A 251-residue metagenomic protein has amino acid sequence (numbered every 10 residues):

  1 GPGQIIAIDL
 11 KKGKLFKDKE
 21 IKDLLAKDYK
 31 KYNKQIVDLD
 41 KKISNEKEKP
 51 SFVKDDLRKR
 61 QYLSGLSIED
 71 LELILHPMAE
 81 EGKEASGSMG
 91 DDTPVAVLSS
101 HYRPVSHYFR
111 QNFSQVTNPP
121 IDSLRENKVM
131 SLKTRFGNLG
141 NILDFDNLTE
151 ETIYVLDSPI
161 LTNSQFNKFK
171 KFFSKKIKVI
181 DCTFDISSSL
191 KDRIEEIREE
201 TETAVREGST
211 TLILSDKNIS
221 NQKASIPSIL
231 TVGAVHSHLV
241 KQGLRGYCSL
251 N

Functional and structural regions predicted by a protein language model:
G1, Y108, H236: Feature captures the catalytic cores and cofactor-binding loops of soluble hydro-lyases/lyases that act on carboxylate
G1-I5, D9-L15, I21: Conserved nucleotide-binding/hydrolysis modules and their immediate coupling elements across P-loop/ASCE NTPase motors
I5-A7, K30-K34, R206, S237-V240: Glycine-rich loops and low-complexity Gly/Arg-rich segments that provide flexible linkers or classic glycine-based
A7-L10, E84-D91, T210-S215, R245: Short acidic (Asp/Glu) and glycine-rich catalytic loops that position anionic groups and cofactors
K14-D185, S189-I197, E202, R206: Extended, highly charged accessory segments
K175-N251: Glycine-rich phosphate/ribose-binding loops and adjacent secondary-structure elements that form binding surfaces
